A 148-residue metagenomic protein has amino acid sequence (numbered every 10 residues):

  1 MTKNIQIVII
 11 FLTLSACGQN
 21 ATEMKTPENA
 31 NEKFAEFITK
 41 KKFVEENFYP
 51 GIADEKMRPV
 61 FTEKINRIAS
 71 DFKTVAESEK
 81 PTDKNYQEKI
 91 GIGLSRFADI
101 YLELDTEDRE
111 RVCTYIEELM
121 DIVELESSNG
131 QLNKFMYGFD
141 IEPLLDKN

Functional and structural regions predicted by a protein language model:
M1-T2, G18: Generic N-terminal leader/processing signal
T2-I9: Sec-dependent signal peptide recognition, specifically the positively charged N-region followed immediately by
I10-L12, V123: Intrinsic-disorder/low-complexity peptide segments enriched for small residues
L14-A16: C-terminal motif of bacterial Sec signal peptides marking the signal peptidase cleavage site
A21-T74, F139-K147: Short terminal alpha-helical segments
T22-E32, L104-N148: Amphipathic alpha-helical binding modules
E55, P59, E63, K84 (+2 more regions): Generic alpha-helical secondary structure signal
I65-D105: Mature extracytoplasmic domains of secretory-pathway proteins
